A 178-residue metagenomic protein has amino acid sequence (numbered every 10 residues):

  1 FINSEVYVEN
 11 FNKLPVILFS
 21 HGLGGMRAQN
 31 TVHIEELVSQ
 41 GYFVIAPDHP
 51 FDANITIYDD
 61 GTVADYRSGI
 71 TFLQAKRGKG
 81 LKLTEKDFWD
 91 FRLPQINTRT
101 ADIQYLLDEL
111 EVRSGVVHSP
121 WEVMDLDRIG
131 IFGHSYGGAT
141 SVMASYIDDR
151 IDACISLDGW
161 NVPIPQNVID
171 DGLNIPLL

Functional and structural regions predicted by a protein language model:
F1-V16: Domain-level recognition of soluble alpha/beta enzyme cores, biased toward histidine phosphatases/phosphomutases
Y7-F11, D152-L178: The feature captures the conserved acid-bearing segment of alpha/beta-hydrolase catalytic domains
N12-G22, E35: Short beta-strand element of the alpha/beta-hydrolase
R27-V32, H49: The serine-hydrolase catalytic nucleophile loop
L37, I45, R128, D149-V162: A conserved short beta-strand
Q40-N54: Conserved alpha/beta-hydrolase
T56-L126: Alpha/beta-hydrolase active-site loop
F132-G137, S141: Gly/Ala-rich beta-loop-alpha elbow adjacent to hydrolase catalytic centers
